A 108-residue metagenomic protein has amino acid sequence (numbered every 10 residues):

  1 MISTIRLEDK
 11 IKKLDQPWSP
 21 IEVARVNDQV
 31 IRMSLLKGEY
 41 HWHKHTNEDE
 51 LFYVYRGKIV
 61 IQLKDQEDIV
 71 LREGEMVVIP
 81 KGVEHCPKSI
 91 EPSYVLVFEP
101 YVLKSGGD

Functional and structural regions predicted by a protein language model:
M1-R32: A short, N-terminal "cap"/entry segment at the start of jelly-roll beta-barrel domains of the cupin/DSBH fold
N27, Y55-R56, R72-E73, E91: A cytosolic small-molecule/anion-sensing beta-strand core signal
V30, E39, K58-V60, E84 (+1 more regions): Structural motif
V30-T46: Conserved short histidine dyad/triad with adjacent acidic residue
S34, V54-Y55, Q62, K88 (+1 more regions): Beta-strand residues in well-ordered beta-sheet regions across diverse protein folds
G38, N47-D49, Y53-V60, K64-D65: Glycine- and acidic-residue-biased ligand/ion/polar-headgroup-sensing regions
D65-K81: Short acidic-glycine-tyrosine-enriched beta hairpin
K81-D108: Ligand-binding loop in jelly-roll beta-barrel domains
